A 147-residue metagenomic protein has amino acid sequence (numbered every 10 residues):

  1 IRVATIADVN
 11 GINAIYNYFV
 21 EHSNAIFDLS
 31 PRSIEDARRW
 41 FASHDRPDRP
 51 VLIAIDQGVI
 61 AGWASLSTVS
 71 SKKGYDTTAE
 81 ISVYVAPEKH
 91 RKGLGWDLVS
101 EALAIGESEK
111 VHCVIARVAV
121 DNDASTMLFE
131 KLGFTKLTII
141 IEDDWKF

Functional and structural regions predicted by a protein language model:
I1-I12: A short beta-loop-alpha structural element at the N-terminal edge of CoA-dependent acyl/N-acetyltransferase catalytic
V3, S30-E88, V99-S100: Acetyl-CoA-dependent GNAT
N13-W40: Conserved GNAT-fold acetyl-CoA-binding loop/helix
Y16, F129, F134: Conserved active-site tyrosine of GNAT-family acetyltransferases
T68, I115-R117, T135-F147: Conserved catalytic-core motifs of GNAT/GCN5-like acyltransferases
R91-A104, M127-K131: Conserved acetyl-CoA-binding loop-helix of GNAT-fold acetyltransferases
G106-V118: Conserved GNAT acetyl-CoA-binding A-motif
A116-T126: Conserved beta-strand-loop-alpha-helix junction that forms the acyl-donor binding cleft
